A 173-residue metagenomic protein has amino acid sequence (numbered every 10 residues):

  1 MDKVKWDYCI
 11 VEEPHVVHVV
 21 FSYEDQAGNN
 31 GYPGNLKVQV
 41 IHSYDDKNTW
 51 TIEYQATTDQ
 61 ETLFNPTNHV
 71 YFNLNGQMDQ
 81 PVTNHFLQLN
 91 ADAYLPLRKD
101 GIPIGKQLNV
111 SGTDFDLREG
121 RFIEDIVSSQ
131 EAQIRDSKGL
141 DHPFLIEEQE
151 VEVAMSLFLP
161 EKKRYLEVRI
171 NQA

Functional and structural regions predicted by a protein language model:
M1-A173: An exposed, glycine/acidic-rich loop-and-rim segment of catalytic or binding clefts
